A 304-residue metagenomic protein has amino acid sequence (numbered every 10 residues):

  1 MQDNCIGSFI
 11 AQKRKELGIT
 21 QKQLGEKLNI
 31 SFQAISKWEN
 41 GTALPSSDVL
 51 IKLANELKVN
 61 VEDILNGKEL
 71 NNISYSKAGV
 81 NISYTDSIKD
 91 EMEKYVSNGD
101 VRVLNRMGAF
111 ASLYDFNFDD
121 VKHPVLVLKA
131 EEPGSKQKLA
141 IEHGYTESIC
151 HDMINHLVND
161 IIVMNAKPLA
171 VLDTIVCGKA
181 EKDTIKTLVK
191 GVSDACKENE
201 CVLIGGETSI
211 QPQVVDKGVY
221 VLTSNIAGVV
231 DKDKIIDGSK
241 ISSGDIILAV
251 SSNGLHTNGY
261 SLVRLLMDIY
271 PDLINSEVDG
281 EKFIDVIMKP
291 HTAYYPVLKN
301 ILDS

Functional and structural regions predicted by a protein language model:
M1-E16: A short, Lys/Arg-rich alpha-helix, primarily the initiator
I10, Q21, F32, S47-L50: Helix-turn-helix DNA-binding elements, focusing on the entry/boundary residues of the two helices that contact DNA
K15, E26, N55: Alpha-helical residues within the helix-turn-helix
G18-K37: Short alpha-helical DNA-recognition segment
D48-D63: DNA major-groove recognition helix of helix-turn-helix/homeodomain DNA-binding modules
L65-N72: Short, charged recognition helix plus adjacent turn of helix-turn-helix-like nucleic-acid-binding domains
N72-S304: Helix-biased detector of long, well-ordered alpha-helical tracts
